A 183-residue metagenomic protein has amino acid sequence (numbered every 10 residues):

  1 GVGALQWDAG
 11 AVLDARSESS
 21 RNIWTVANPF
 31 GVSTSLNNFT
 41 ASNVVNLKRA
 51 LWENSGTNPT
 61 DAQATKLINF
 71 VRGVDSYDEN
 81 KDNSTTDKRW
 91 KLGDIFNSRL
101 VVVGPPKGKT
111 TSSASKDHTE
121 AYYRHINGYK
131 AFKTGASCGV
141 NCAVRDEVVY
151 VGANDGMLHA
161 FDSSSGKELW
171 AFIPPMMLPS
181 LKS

Functional and structural regions predicted by a protein language model:
G1-S183: A fold-level detector for beta-propeller and closely related beta-sheet-rich head/sensor domains
